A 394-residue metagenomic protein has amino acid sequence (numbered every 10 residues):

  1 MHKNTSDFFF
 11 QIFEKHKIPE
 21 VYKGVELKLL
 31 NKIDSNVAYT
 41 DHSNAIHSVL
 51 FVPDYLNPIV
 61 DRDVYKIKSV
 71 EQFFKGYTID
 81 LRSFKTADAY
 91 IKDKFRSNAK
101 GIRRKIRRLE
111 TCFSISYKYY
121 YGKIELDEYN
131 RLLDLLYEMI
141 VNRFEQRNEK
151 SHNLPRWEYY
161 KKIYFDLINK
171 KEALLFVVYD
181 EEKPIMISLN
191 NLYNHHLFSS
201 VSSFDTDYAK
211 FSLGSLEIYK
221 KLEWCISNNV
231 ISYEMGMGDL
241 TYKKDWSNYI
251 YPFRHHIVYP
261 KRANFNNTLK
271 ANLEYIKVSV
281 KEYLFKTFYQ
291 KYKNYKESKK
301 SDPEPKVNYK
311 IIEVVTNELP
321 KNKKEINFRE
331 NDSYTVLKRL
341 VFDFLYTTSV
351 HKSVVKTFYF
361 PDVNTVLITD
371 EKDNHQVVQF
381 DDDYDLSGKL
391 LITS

Functional and structural regions predicted by a protein language model:
M1-L30, A45-D63, K68-G76, D80-A209 (+1 more regions): A conserved beta-strand-loop-helix scaffold within acyl/acetyltransferase catalytic domains
N31-S43: Short, basic/hydrophobic alpha-helical segments
A38-Y39, R107, F165, E223: Surface-exposed alpha-helical segments enriched in charged/polar residues
Y90-I91, N148-E149, T206-Y208, W224-C225 (+3 more regions): A short, structure-level motif marking secondary-structure boundaries and short turns
K94-K100, Y120-L126, E182, W224-C225 (+3 more regions): A general structural signal for short secondary-structure boundary/capping elements
Y160-T268: Aromatic (often tryptophan-rich) hydrophobic motifs at membrane interfaces
Y259-V314: Charged, amphipathic alpha-helical linkers/stalks
